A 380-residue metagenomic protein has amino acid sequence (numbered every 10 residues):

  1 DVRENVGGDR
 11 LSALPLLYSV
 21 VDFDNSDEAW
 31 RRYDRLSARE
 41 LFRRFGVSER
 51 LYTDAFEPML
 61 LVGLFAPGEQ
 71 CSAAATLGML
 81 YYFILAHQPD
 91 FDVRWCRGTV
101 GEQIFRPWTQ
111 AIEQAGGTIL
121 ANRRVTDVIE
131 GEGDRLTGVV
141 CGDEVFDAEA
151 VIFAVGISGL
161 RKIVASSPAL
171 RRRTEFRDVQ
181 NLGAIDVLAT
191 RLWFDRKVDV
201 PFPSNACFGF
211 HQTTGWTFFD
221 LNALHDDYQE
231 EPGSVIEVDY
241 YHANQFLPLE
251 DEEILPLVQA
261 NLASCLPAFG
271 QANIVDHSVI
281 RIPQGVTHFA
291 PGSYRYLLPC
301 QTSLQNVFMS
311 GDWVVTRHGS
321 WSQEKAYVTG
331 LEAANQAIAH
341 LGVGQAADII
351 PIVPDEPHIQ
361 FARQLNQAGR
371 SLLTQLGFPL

Functional and structural regions predicted by a protein language model:
D1-L77, I350: Mobile amphipathic helical/loop "lid" adjacent to a hydrophobic cofactor/ligand pocket
G63-L64, P256-T302, P354-D355: Flavin (FAD/FMN) cofactor-binding core of flavoprotein oxidoreductases
M79-G142, F146-A150: Helical element adjacent to the flavin cofactor pocket in flavoenzyme catalytic cores
T118-L120, V275-S278, F308: General small-molecule cofactor/ligand-binding pocket signal
R123-I236, Y241-L247, P256, A260-L266 (+1 more regions): Mid-domain catalytic core of redox enzymes that form a hydrophobic substrate pocket/lid adjacent to a catalytic redox
H225-E230, P283-H318: FAD-binding beta-loop-beta segment adjacent to the flavin cofactor pocket
V314-A337: A conserved FAD-binding loop/helix module that cradles the flavin
Q336-L380: Active-site-proximal substrate-binding core of FAD-dependent oxidoreductases
